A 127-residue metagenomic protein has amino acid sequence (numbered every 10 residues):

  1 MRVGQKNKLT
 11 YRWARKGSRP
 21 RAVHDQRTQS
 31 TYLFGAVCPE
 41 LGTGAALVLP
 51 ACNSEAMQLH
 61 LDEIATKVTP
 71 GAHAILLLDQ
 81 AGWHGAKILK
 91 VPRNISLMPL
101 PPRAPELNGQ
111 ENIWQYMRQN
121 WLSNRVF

Functional and structural regions predicted by a protein language model:
M1-F127: Short functional hotspots at interaction and active-site rims
